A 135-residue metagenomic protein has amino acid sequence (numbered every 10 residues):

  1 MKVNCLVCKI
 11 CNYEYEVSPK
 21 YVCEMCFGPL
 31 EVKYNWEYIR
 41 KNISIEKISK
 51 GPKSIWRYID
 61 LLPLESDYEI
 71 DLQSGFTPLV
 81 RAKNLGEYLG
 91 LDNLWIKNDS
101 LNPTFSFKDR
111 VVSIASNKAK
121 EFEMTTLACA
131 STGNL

Functional and structural regions predicted by a protein language model:
M1-L135: PLP-dependent amino-acid enzyme catalytic core
